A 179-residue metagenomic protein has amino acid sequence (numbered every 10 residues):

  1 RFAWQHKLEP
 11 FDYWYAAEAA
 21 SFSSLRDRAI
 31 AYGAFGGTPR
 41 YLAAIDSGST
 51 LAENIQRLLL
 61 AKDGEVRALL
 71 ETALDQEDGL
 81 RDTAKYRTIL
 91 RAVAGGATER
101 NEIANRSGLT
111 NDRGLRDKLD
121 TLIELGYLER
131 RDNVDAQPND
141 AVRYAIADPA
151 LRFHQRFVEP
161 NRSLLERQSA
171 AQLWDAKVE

Functional and structural regions predicted by a protein language model:
R1, A19, A43-I45: Short, conserved acidic/polar surface loops in the N-terminal third of protein domains
R1, P10, T38, P149: A short beta-strand-to-loop transition that corresponds to the Sensor-1 phosphate-sensing loop of AAA+ P-loop ATPases
A3-I30: Conserved small helical "lid"/interfacial subdomain of P-loop NTPases
A17, Y32, E102-N105: The alpha-helix within a helix-turn-helix
L25-A44, A97: The conserved phosphate-sensing helix
Y41, I45-E179: Accessory nucleic acid-recognition modules appended to NTPase machines
